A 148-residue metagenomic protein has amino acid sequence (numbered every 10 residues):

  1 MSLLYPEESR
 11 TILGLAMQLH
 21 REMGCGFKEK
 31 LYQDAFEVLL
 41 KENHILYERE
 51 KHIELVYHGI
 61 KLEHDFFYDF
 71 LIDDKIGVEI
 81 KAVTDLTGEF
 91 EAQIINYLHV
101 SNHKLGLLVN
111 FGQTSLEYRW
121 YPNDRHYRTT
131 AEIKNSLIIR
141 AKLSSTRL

Functional and structural regions predicted by a protein language model:
M1-L4, H126-L148: Intrinsic disorder/low-complexity segments
M1-M23: Interdomain/boundary linker segments immediately adjacent to catalytic/signaling cores
L15-H44: Charged, well-structured alpha/beta interaction segments
G24, Y68-L86, Y97: Conserved catalytic cores of phosphodiester-cleaving nucleases, focusing on short active-site segments
K41-H58: A short acidic/basic microdomain associated with nuclease active sites
E48, D69-L71, H99, N110: Well-ordered beta-strand positions
K81-E132, R140: Nucleic-acid nuclease catalytic cores
